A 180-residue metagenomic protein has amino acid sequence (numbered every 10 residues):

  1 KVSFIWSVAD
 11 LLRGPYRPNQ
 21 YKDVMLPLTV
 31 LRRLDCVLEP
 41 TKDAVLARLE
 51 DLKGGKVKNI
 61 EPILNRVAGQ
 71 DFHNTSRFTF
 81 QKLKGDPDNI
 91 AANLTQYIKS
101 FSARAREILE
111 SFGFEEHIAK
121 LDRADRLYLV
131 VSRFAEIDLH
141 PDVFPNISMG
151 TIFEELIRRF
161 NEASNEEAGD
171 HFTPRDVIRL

Functional and structural regions predicted by a protein language model:
K1-L180: Non-catalytic, mostly N-terminal accessory regions of nucleic-acid modification and defense proteins
